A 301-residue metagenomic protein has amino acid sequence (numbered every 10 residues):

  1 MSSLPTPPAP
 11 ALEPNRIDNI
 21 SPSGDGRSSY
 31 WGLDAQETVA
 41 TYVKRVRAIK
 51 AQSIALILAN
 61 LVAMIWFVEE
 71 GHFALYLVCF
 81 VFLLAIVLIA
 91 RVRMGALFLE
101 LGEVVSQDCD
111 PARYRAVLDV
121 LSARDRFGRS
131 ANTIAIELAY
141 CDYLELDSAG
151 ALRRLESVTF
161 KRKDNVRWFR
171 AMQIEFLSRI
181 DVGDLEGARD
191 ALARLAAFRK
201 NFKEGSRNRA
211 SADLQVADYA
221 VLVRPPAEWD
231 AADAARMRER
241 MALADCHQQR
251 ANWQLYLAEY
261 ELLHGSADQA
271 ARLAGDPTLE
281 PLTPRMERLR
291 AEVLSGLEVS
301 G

Functional and structural regions predicted by a protein language model:
S2-A48: Cytosolic juxtamembrane N-terminal segments of multi-pass membrane proteins
W31, G71-L77, G102-D119, D142-E156 (+3 more regions): Helix-turn-helix repeat elements of alpha-solenoid scaffolds
R47-V68: Canonical alpha-helical transmembrane segments of integral membrane proteins
Y76-E103: Transmembrane alpha-helices and immediately adjacent membrane-cytoplasm interface residues in multi-pass integral
L84-R91, D119-R129, E156-V166, A193-N208 (+2 more regions): Solenoid-like repeat scaffolds
A96-T133, E137: Cytosolic juxtamembrane segments of membrane proteins
L99-E100, T133-Y140, R170-L177, D181 (+3 more regions): "A position-specific structural signal for the A-helix of alpha-solenoid helical repeats
W229, D233-G301: Long, non-transmembrane cytosolic or organellar matrix-exposed soluble domains/tails of integral membrane proteins
